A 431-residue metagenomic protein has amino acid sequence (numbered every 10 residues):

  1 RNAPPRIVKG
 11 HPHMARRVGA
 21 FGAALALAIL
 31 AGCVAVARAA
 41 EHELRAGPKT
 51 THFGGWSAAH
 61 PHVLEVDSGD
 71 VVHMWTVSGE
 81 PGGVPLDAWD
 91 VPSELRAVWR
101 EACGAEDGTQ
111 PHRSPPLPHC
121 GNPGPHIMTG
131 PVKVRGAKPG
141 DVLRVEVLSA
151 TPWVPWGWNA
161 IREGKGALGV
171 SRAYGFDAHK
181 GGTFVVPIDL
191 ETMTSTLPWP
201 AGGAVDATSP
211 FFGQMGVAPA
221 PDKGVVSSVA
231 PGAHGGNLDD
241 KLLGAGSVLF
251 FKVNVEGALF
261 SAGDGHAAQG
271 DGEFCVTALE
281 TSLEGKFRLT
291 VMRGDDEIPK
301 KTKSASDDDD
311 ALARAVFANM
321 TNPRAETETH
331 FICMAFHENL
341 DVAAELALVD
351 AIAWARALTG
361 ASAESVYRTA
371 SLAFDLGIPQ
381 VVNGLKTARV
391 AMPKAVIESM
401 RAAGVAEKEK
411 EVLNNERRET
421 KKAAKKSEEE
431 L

Functional and structural regions predicted by a protein language model:
I29-E41: N-terminal signal peptide
A40-C120: N-terminal, Lys/Arg-enriched amphipathic/low-complexity engagement segments that precede the first folded domain
M74, V142-V145, F251: A generic structural signal for residues embedded in beta-strands
G79-V91, A150-I161, G257-A267, P379-V382: Short, Lys/Arg- and Gly-enriched loop/turn segments at beta-strand edges
E106, Q110-P111, G121-I127, P131-K133 (+2 more regions): Intrinsically disordered, low-complexity linker/loop segments enriched in Gly/Pro and charged/polar residues
T208-E338: Conserved mixed alpha/beta catalytic, RNA-binding, or beta-rich assembly cores of soluble enzyme, regulatory
F331-T359, A363-V405: C-terminal alpha-helical interaction appendages
